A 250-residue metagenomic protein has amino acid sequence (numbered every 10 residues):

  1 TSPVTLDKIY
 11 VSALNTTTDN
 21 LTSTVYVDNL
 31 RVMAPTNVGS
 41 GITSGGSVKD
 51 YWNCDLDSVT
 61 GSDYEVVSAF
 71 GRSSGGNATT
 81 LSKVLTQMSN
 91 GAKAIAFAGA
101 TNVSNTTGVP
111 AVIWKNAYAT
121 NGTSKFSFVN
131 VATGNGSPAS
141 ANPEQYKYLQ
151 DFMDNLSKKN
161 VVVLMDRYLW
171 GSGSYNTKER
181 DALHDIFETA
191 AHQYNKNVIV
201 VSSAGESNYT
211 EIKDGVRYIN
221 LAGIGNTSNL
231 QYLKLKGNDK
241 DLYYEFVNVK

Functional and structural regions predicted by a protein language model:
T1-T24: Extracellular beta-strand ligand-recognition surfaces/modules
I9, D28-V32: Extracellular beta-strand elements of beta-rich domains used for carbohydrate recognition/degradation or cell-matrix
V32-V103: N-terminal active-site segment of His-dependent metallophosphoesterases
G39-G41, K49-W52, T60, S174 (+1 more regions): A short C-terminal boundary segment appended to hydrolase-like catalytic domains
W52-V67, Y118-N130, L156-N160, I212-R217 (+1 more regions): Beta-strand-turn-beta hairpins that frame and shape the catalytic cleft of phosphate-ester-processing enzymes
S68-G71, A92-T101, A111-N116, V131 (+3 more regions): Active-site neighborhood of phospho(di)ester-bond hydrolases with catalytic His/Asp-centered motifs
M88-N90, S127, S137-K213: His/acidic metal-ligating clusters that form di-metal
S207-K250: Binuclear metal-dependent phosphoesterase catalytic core
